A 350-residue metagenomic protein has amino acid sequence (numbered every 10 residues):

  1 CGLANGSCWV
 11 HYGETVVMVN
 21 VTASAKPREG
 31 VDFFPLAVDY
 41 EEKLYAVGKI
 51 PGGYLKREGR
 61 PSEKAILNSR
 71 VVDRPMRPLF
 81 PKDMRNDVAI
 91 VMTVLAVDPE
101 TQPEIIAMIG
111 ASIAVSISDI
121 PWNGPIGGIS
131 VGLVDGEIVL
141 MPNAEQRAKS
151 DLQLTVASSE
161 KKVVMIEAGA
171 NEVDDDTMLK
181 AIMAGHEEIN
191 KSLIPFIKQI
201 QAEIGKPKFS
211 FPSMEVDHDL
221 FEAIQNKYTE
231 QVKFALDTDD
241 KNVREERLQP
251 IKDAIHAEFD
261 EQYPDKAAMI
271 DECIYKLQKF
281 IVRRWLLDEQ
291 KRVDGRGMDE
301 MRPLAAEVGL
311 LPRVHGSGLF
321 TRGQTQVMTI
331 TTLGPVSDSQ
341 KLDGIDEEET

Functional and structural regions predicted by a protein language model:
C1-S24, P212-E348: Extended amphipathic alpha-helical scaffolds
G2-H11, V38-G48, I109-I129, I182 (+1 more regions): Short, charge-rich amphipathic segments
A4-A89, V94-A96, T101, E160 (+2 more regions): Glycine-rich, flexible beta-strand/loop modules in the N-terminal catalytic cores of phosphate-handling
N5, V16, F33, G59-P81 (+7 more regions): Alpha/propeptide regions of enzymes that mature by internal proteolysis
V72-M76, I197, I255: Hydrophobic alpha-helical packing residues
D98-Q102, I129-G132, E137-M141, D299 (+1 more regions): Conserved mixed alpha/beta core segments that line enzyme active sites in large multi-domain catalysts
D119-D239: Mobile "lid/hinge" segments at catalytic clefts and subdomain interfaces of large enzymes
